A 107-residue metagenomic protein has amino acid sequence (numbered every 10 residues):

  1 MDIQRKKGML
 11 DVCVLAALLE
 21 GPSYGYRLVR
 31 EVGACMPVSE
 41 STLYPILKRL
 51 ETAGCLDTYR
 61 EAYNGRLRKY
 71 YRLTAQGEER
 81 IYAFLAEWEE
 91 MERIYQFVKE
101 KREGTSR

Functional and structural regions predicted by a protein language model:
M1-Q4, T58-R60: Short beta-strand/turn micro-motifs at beta-sheet edges
D2-Y44: N-terminal helix-turn-helix DNA-binding core of bacterial DNA-binding proteins
P22, M36, E51-G54, E92: Short amphipathic alpha-helical segments enriched in hydrophobics
Y24-Y26, Y44, Y59, Y70-Y71 (+1 more regions): Aromatic side chains
P45, R49: Alpha-helical DNA-recognition elements
A53-L67, R72: Beta-hairpin "wing" of winged helix-turn-helix
I81-R107: Amphipathic alpha-helical dimerization/coiled-coil segments that flank or bridge DNA-binding/regulatory modules
